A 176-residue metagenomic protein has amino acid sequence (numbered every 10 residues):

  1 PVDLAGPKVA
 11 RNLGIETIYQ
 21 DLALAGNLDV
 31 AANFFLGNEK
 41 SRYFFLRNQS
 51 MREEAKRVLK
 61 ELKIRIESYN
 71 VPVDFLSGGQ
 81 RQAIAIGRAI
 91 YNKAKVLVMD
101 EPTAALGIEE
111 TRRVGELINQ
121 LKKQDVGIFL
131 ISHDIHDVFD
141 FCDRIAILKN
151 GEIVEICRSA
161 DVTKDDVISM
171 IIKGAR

Functional and structural regions predicted by a protein language model:
P1-R176: Glycine-rich phosphate-binding loops of nucleotide-dependent enzymes
